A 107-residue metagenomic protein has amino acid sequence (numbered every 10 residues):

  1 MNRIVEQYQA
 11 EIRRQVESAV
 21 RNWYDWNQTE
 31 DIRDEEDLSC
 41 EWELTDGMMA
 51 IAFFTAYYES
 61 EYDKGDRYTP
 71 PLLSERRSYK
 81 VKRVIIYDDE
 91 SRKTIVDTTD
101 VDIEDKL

Functional and structural regions predicted by a protein language model:
M1-E11, I85-L107: Mixed-charge, Lys/Arg-enriched low-complexity segments
M1-T29: N-terminal trafficking/processing presequences and adjacent post-cleavage segments of proteins routed to secretion
W23-T98: Acidic, low-complexity, intrinsically disordered interaction modules
